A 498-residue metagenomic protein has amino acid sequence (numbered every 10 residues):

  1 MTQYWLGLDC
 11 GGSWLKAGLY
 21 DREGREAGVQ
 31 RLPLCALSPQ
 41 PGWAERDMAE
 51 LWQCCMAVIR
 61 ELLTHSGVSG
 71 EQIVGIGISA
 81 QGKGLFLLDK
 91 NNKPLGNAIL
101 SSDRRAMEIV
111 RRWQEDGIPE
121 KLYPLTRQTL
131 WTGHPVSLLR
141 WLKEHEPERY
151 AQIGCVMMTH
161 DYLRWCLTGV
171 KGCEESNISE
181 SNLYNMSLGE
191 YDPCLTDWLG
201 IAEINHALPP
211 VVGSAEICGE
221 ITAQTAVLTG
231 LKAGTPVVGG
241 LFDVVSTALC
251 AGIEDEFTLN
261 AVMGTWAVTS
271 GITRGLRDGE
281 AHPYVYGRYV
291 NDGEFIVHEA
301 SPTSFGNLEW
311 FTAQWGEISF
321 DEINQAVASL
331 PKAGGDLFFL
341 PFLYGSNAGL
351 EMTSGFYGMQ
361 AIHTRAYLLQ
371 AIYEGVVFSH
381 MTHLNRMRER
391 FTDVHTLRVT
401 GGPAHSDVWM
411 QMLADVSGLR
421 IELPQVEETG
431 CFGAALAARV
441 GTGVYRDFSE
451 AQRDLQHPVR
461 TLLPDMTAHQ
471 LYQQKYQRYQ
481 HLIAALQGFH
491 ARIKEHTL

Functional and structural regions predicted by a protein language model:
M1-N97, P124, Q152, A226-V227 (+4 more regions): N-terminal glycine/serine-rich phosphate-binding loop of ATP-dependent small-molecule kinases, especially carbohydrate
W5-G7, M107, Q114-T126, W131 (+4 more regions): Active-site core segments that coordinate phosphate-bearing ligands/cofactors across diverse enzyme families
W14, G70-I73, A151, H206-L208 (+2 more regions): Short secondary-structure junction motifs
G28-L32, P209, R460: Structural signal for short hydrophobic segments within the conserved structured cores of catalytic domains across
T64-L100, T129-G133, C155, R164-N185 (+2 more regions): Short beta-strand-loop/turn "lid" adjacent to the catalytic site in phosphate-handling enzymes
D103: Carbohydrate-associated surface elements
G200-G213: A conserved helix-loop-beta module that forms one wall/lid of the active-site cleft in ATP-utilizing catalytic domains
